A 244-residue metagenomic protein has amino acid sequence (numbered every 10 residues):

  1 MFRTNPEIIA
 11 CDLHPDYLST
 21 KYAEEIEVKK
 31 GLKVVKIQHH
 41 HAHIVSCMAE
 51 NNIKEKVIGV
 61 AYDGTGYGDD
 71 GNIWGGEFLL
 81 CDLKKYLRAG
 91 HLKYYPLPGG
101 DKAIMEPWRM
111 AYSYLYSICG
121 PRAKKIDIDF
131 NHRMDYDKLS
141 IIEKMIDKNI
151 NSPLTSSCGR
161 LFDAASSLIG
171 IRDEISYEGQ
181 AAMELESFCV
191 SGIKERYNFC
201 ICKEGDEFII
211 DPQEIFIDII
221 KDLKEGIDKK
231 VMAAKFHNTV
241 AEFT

Functional and structural regions predicted by a protein language model:
M1, S113-F243: A contiguous, well-structured pocket-lining segment that forms one wall/lid of small-molecule binding clefts in soluble
R3-D16, V34-V35: Short glycine-rich phosphate-binding loop at a beta-alpha junction
C11-D12, I37, G100, N131 (+2 more regions): Glycine- and other small-residue-rich loops at beta-strand/loop junctions that grip anionic moieties
P15-L18, Q38-S46: Short acidic loop-to-helix transition motifs that present clustered carboxylates
D16-L32, D69-L80: Short Gly/Thr/Asp-enriched flexible loops that form oxyanion-binding sites at enzyme active sites
G31-H40, G90: Short, acidic/small-residue loops that bind anionic groups at enzyme active sites
M48-Y114, R122-K125, D147, T155-S156 (+1 more regions): Active-site histidine-anchored catalytic micro-motif
